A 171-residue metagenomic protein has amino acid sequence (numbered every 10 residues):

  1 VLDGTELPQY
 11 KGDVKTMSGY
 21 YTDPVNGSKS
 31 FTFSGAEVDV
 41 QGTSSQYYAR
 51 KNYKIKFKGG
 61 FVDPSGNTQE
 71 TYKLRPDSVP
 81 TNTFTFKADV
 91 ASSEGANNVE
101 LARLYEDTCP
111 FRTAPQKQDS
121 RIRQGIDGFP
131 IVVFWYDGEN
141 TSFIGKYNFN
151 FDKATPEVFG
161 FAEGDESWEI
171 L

Functional and structural regions predicted by a protein language model:
V1-L171: Phosphate/dinucleotide-binding and metal-coordinating scaffold of catalytic cores in nucleotide-dependent enzymes
